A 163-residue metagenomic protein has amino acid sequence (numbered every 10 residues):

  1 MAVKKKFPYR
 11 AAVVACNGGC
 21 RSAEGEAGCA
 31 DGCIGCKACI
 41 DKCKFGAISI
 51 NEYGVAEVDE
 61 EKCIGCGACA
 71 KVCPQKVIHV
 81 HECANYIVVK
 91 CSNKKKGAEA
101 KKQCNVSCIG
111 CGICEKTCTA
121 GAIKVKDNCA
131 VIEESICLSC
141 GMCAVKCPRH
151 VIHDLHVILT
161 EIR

Functional and structural regions predicted by a protein language model:
M1-T117, G121-K124, A144-R163: Ferredoxin-type iron-sulfur electron-transfer modules and their immediate structural context
A130: Glycan-recognition and catalytic cores of secretory/periplasmic carbohydrate-active enzymes
